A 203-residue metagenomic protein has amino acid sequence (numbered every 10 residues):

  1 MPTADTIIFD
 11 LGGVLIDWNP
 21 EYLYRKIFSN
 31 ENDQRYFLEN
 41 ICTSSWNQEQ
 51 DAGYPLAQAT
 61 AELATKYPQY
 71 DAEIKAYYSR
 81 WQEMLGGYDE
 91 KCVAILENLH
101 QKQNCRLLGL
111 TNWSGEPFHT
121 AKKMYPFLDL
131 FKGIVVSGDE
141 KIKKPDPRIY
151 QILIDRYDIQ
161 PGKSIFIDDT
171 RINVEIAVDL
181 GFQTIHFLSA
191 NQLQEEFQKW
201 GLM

Functional and structural regions predicted by a protein language model:
M1-A4, S114-G115, K122-M203: Asp-based, Mg2+/Mn2+-dependent phosphohydrolase catalytic module
P2-A94, H100, S114-P117: N-terminal helical cap/lid subdomain that shapes the substrate entry/recognition surface in HAD-like hydrolases
D10-L11, L110, I167: Short hydrophobic segments within beta-strands
D17, G109-T111, H186: Hydrophobic residues in well-ordered beta-strands that form the structural core
F28, C92-D139: Substrate-recognition/cap helix-loop segment adjacent to the acidic, metal-dependent catalytic center of Asp-based
A57, L107-L108, G162, I185: A local structural micro-motif
T65, A94-E97, Q101, D155 (+2 more regions): Surface-exposed alpha-helical segments enriched in charged/polar residues
